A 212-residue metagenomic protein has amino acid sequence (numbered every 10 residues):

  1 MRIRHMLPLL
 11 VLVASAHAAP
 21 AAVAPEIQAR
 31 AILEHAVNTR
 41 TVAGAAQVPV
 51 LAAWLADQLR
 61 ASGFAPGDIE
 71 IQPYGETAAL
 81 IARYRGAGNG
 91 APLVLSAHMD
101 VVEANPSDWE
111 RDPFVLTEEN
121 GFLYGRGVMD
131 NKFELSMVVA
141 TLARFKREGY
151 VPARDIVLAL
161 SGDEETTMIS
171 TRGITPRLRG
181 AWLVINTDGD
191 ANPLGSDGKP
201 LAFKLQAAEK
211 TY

Functional and structural regions predicted by a protein language model:
M1-H5, P66: Positively charged n-region of N-terminal signal peptides that target proteins for export
H5-S15: Bacterial N-terminal signal peptides
P20-P106: N-terminal helical capping/dimerization or prosegment-like subdomains of hydrolases acting on amide or phosphate bonds
E34, E76-L80, R111-P113, A202 (+1 more regions): Short glycine-rich loop/turn motifs
Y74, A97-M99, N120, G162-D163 (+1 more regions): Fold-independent oxyanion-binding glycine-rich loops and adjacent beta-strand/coil segments at enzyme active sites
G90-L160: Active-site metal-coordination/substrate-binding segment of hydrolases, especially metallo-dependent peptidases
M129-L142, K146-Y212: Fold-level recognition of mixed alpha/beta catalytic cores in primary-metabolism enzymes, strongest
